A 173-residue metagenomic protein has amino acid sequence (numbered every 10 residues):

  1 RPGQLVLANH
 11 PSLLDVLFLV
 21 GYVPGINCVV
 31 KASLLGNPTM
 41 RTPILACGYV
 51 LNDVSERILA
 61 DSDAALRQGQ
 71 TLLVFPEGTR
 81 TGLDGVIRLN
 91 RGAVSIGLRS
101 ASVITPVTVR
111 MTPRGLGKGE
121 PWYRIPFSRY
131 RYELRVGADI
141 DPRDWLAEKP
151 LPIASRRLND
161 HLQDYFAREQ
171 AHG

Functional and structural regions predicted by a protein language model:
R1-P2, G21-P24, I44-A46, F75-G78 (+1 more regions): N-terminal start-of-chain detector that recognizes signal peptides and the immediate post-cleavage beginning
P2-G3, G69: Pre-Walker A (P-loop) beta-loop-beta motif of ABC nucleotide-binding domains
G3-V54: Catalytic core of membrane glycerolipid acyltransferases/transacylases, capturing the structured, soluble-facing
E56-G173: Non-catalytic C-terminal accessory region of glycerolipid acyltransferases and related lyso-lipid remodeling enzymes
